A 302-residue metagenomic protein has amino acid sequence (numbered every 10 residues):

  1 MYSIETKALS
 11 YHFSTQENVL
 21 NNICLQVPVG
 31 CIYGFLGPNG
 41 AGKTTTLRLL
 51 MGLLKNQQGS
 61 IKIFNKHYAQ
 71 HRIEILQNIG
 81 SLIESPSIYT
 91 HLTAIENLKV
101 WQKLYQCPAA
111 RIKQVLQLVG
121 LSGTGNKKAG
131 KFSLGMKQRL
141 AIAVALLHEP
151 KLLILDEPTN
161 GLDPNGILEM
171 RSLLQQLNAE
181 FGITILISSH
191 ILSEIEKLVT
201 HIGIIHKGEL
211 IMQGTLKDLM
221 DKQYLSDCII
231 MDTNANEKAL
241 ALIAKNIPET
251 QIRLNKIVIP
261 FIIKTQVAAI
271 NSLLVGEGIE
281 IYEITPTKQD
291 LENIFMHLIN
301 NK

Functional and structural regions predicted by a protein language model:
M1-I4, N300-K302: Short, Lys/Arg-enriched, disordered terminal segments
Y2-T6, Y11-I187, L192-H206, L210-M212: ABC transporter nucleotide-binding domains
Q106, G120, N246-I247, G278: Glycine-centered loop/turn motif at secondary-structure junctions
R171-F261: ABC transporter nucleotide-binding domain
I262-K302: C-terminal coupling/interaction segments
